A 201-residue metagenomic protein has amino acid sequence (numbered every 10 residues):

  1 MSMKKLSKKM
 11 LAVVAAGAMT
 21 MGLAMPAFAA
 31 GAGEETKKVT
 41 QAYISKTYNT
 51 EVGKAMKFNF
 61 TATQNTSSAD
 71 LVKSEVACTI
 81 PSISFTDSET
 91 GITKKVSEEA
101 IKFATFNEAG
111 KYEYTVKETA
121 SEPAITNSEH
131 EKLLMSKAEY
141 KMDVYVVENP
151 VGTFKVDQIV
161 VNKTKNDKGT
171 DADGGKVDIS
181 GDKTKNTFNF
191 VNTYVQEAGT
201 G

Functional and structural regions predicted by a protein language model:
S2-G201: Solvent-exposed loop/turn and edge beta-strand elements of beta-rich ligand-binding domains
